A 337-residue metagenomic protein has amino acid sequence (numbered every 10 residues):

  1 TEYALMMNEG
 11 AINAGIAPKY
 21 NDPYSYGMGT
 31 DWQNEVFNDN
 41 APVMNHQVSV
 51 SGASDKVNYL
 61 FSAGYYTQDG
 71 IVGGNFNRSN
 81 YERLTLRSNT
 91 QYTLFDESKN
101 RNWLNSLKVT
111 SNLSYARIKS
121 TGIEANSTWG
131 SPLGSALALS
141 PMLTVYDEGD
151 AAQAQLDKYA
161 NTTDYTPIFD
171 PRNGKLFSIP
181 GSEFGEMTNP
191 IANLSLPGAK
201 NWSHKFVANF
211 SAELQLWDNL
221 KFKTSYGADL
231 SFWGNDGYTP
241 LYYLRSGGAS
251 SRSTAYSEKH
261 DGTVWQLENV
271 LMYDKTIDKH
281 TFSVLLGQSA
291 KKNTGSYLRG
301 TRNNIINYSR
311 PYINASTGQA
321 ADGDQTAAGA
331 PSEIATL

Functional and structural regions predicted by a protein language model:
T1, P18-S49, S62-N75: Short strand-turn segments of transmembrane beta-barrel domains in outer membranes, especially the first one or two
T1-M28, G73-Y81, T85, Q91-K205 (+1 more regions): Surface-exposed loop/interface segments of Gram-negative outer-membrane beta-barrel transport/assembly proteins
V36-F37, H46-S49, F210-S211, Y273 (+1 more regions): Generic recognition of flexible, low-complexity loop/linker segments
P42, A53, R101-W103, L214 (+1 more regions): A generic structural signal for short, solvent-exposed coil/turn residues that cap or connect secondary-structure
N45-F76, T85-Q91, T110, N209 (+2 more regions): Predominantly transmembrane beta-strands of Gram-negative outer membrane beta-barrel pores used for transport
L220: An active-site-proximal structural segment forming one wall of the substrate-binding cleft that immediately precedes
